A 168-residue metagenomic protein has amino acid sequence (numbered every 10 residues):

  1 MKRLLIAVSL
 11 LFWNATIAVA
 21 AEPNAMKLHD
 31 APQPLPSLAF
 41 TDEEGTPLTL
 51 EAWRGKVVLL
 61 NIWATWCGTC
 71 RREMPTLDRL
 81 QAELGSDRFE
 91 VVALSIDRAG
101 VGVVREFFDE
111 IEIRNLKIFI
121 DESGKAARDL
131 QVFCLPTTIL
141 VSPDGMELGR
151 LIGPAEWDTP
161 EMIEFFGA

Functional and structural regions predicted by a protein language model:
L4-W13: Sec-dependent N-terminal signal peptides
A7, A18-V19: Cleavable N-terminal signal peptides
A20-L50: N-terminal "domain-start" segment that seeds a small globular fold
R54, I62-R79: Conserved redox-active cysteine motifs that mediate thiol-disulfide chemistry, especially di-cysteine Cys-X(1-2)-Cys
G55-V57, D87-E90, N115: Loop/turn elements at helix/coil->beta-strand transitions in domains of secreted/extracellular proteins
V57-V58, P136: Alpha/beta-hydrolase fold active-site loops
R71-I111, E122-D129: Structural microenvironment flanking redox-active thiols in thiol-disulfide oxidoreductases
E106-N115, D121-G167: Thiol/disulfide oxidoreductase modules built on the thioredoxin-like
